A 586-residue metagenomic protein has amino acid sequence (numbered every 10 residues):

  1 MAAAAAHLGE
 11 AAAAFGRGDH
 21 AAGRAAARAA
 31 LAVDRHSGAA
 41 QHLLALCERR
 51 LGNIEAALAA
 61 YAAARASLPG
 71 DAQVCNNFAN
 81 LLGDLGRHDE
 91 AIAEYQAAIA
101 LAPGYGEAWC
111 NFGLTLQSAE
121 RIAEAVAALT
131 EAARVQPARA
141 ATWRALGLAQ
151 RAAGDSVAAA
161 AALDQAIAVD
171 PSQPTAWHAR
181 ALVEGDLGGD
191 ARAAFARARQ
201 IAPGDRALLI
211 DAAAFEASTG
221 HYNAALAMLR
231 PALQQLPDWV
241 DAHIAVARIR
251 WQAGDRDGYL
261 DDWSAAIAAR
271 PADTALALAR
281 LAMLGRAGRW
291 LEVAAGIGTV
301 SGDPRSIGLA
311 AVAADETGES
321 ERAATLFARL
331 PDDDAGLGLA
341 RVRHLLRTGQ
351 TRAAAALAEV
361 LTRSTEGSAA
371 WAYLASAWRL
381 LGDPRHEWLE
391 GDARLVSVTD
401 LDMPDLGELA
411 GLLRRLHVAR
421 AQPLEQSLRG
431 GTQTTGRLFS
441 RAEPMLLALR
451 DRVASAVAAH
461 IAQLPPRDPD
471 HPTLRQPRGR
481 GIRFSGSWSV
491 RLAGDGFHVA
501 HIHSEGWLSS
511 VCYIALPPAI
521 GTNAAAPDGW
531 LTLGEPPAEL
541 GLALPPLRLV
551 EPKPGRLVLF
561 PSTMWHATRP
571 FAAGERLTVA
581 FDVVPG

Functional and structural regions predicted by a protein language model:
A3, S37, D71, Y105 (+8 more regions): Residue-level recognition of tetratricopeptide repeat
L8-G16, A39-R50, Q73-D84, E107-S118 (+7 more regions): Conserved alpha-helical positions within TPR/SEL1-like repeat arrays
G16, R50, D84, S118-A119 (+8 more regions): Register position in tetratricopeptide repeats
V33, S67, L101, V135 (+7 more regions): Structural marker of alpha-solenoid helical repeat scaffolds
D383-R475, F497: Non-heme Fe(II)/2-oxoglutarate
D451-A454, A458-L559, M564-P570, G574-G586: Catalytic core of non-heme Fe(II) oxygenases with the double-stranded beta-helix
